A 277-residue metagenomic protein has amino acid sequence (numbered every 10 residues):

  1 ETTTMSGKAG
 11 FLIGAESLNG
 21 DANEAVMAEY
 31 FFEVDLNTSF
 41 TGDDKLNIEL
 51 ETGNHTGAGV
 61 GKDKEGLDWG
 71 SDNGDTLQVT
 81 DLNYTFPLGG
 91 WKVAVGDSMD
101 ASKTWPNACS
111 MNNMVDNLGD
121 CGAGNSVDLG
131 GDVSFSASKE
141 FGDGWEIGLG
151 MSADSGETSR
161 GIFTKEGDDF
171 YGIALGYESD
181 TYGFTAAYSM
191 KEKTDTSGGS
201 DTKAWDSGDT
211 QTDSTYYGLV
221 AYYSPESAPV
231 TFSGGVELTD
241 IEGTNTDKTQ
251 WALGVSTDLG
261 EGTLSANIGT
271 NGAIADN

Functional and structural regions predicted by a protein language model:
E1-S102, N113-E157, K165-Y182, A186-T194 (+2 more regions): Beta-barrel outer-membrane channel/assembly domains of diderm bacteria
V60, W105-C109, G198: Outer-membrane beta-barrel and related beta-rich outer-membrane complex signature in Gram-negative bacteria
W105-A108, S159-F163: A short secondary-structure junction signal
S110-N113, S200-D206: Short, charged/polar low-complexity linear motifs in solvent-exposed/disordered segments
